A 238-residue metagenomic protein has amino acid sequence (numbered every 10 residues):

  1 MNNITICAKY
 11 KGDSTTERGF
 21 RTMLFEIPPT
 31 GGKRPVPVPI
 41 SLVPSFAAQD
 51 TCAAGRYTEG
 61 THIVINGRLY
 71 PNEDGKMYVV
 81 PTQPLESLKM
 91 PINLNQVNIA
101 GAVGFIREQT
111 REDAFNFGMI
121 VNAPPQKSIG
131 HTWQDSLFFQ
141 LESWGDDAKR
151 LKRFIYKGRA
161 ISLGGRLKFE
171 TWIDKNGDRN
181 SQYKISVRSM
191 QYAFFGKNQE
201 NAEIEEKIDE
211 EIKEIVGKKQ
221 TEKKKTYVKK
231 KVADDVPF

Functional and structural regions predicted by a protein language model:
M1-F238: Single-stranded nucleic acid-binding surfaces, predominantly the OB-fold ssDNA-binding core
